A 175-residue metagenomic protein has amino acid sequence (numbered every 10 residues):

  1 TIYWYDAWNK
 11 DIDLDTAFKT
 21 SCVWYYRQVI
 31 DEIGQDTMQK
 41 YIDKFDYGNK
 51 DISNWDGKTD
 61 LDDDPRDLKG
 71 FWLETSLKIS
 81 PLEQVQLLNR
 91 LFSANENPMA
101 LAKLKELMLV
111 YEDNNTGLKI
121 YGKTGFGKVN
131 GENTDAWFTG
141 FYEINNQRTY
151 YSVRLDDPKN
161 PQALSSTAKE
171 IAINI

Functional and structural regions predicted by a protein language model:
I2-N95, M99: Active-site-adjacent helix/loop patches that line small-molecule binding or acyl-intermediate pockets
D31-T37, S80, V85-I175: Structured C-terminal helix/loop/strand segments within mature extracytoplasmic catalytic/sensor domains
